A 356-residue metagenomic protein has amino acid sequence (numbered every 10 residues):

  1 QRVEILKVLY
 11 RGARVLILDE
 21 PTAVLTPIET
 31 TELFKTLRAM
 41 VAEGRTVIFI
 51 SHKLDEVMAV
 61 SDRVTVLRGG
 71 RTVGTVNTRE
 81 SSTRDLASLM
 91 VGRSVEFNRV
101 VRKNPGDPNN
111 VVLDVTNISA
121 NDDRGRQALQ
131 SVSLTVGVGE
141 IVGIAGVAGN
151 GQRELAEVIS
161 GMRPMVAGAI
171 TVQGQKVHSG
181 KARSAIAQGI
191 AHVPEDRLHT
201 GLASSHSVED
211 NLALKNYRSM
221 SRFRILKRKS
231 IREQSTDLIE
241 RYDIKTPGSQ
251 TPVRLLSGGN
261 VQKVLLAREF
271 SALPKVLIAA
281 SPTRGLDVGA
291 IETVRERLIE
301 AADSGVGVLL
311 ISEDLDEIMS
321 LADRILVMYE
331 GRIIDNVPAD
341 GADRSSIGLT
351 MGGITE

Functional and structural regions predicted by a protein language model:
Q1-E356: Glycine-rich phosphate-binding loops of nucleotide-dependent enzymes
